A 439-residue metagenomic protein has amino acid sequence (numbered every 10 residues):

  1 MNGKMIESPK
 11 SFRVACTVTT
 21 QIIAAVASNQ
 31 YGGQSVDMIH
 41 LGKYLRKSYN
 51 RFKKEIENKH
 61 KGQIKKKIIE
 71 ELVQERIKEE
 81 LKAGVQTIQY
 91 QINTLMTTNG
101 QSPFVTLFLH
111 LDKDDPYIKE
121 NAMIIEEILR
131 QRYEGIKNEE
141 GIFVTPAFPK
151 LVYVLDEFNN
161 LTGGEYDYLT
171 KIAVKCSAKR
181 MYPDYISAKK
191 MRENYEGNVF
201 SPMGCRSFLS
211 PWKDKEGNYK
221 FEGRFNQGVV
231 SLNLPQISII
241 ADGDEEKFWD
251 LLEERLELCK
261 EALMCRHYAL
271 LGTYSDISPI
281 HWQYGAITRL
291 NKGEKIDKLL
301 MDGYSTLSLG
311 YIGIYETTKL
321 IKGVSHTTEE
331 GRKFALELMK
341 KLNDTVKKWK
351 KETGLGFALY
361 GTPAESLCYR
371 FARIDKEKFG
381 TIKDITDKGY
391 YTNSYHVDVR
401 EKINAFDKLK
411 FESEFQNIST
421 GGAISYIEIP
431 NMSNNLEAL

Functional and structural regions predicted by a protein language model:
M1-G303, V324, T328-L439: Conserved catalytic cores of very large enzyme subunits
L307-L320, K340: Contiguous, well-ordered alpha-helical segments that form the cores/surfaces of helical PPI scaffolds
